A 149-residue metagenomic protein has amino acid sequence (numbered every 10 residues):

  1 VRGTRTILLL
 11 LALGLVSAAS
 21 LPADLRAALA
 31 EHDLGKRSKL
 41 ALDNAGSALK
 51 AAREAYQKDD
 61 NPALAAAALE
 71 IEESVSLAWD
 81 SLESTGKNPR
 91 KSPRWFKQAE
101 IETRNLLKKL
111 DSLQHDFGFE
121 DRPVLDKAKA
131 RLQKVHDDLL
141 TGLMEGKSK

Functional and structural regions predicted by a protein language model:
V1-L9: Bacterial N-terminal signal peptides that target proteins for export
L11-A19: Hydrophobic h-region of N-terminal signal peptides that target proteins for export in Gram-negative bacteria
A19-K149: Long, charged/polar, soluble alpha-helical segments
